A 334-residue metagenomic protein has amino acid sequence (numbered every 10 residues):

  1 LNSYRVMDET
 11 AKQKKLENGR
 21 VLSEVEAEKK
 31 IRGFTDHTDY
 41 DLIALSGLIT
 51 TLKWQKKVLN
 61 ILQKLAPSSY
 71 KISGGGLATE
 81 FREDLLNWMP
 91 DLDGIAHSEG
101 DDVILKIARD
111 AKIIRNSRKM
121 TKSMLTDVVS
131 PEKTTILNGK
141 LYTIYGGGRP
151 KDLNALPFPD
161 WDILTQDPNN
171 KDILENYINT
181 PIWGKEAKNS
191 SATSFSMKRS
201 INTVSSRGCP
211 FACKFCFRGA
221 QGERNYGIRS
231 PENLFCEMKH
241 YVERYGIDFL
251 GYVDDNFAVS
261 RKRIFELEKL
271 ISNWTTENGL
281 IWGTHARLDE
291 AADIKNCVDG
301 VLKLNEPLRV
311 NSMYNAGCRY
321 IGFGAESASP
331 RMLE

Functional and structural regions predicted by a protein language model:
N2-L153, P157: Glycine-rich beta-alpha loop elements in corrinoid/cobalamin-binding modules across cobalamin-dependent enzymes
N154-E334: Radical SAM [4Fe-4S] cluster-binding motif and immediate context
